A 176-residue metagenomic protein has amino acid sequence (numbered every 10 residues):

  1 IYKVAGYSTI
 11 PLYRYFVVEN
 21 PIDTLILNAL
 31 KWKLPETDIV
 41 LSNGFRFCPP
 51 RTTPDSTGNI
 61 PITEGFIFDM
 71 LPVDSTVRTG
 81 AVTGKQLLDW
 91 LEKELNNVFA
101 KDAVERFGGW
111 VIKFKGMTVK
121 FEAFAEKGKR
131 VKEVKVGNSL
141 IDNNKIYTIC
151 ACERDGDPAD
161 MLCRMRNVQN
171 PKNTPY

Functional and structural regions predicted by a protein language model:
V4-S8, T79-A81: Short amphipathic
T9-R14, L71-D74: Flexible glycine/proline-enriched surface loops and loop-helix/loop-strand junctions
P11-L25: A conserved active-site cap/scaffold subdomain adjacent to cofactor or substrate pockets
L25-Y176: Feature captures C-terminal
